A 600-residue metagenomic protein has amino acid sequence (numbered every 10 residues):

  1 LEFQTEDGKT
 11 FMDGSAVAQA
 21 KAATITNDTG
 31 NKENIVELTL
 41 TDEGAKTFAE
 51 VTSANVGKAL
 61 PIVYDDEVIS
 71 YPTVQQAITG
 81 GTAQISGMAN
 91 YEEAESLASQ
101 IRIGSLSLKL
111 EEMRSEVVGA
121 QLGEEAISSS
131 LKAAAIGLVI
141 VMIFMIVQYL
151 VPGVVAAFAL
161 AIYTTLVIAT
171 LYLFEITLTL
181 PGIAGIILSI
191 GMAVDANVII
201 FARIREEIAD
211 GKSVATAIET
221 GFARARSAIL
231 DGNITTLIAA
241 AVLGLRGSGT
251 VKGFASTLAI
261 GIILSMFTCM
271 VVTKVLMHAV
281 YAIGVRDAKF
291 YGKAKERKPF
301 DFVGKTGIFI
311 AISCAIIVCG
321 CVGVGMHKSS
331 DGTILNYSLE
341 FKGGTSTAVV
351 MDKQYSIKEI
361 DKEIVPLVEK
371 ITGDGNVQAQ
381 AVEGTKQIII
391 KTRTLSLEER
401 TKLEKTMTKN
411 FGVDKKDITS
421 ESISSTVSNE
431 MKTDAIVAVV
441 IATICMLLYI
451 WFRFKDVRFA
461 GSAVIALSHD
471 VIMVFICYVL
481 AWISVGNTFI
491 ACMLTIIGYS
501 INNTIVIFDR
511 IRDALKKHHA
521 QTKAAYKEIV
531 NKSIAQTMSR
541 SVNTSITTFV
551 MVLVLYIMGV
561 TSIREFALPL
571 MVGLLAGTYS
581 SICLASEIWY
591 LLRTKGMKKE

Functional and structural regions predicted by a protein language model:
L1-V74, A83, L97, I450: Non-transmembrane, solvent-exposed regions of membrane trafficking/translocation machinery
V36-E37, T41-I62, G123-E124, S128-T179 (+3 more regions): Interfacial segments of transmembrane alpha-helices in multi-pass membrane proteins
G80-Q84, E92-I140, L395-T443: Juxtamembrane "pre-transmembrane" interface segments
Q121-V141, M192, D210-S248, D301-F302 (+7 more regions): Pore- and gate-forming transmembrane helices of large, multi-pass membrane proteins
G153-E175, I186-A193, F254-C269, A460-A481 (+2 more regions): Small-residue-enriched core segments of transmembrane alpha-helices in multipass membrane transport and channel
G191-G232, H278-V285, I483-T544, Y590-E600: Cytosolic juxtamembrane regions of multi-pass inner-membrane proteins
E206-I317, M558-E600: Hydrophobic alpha-helical transmembrane segments of membrane transport and translocation systems, primarily multi-pass
E296-K353: Transmembrane helices with small-residue packing motifs
